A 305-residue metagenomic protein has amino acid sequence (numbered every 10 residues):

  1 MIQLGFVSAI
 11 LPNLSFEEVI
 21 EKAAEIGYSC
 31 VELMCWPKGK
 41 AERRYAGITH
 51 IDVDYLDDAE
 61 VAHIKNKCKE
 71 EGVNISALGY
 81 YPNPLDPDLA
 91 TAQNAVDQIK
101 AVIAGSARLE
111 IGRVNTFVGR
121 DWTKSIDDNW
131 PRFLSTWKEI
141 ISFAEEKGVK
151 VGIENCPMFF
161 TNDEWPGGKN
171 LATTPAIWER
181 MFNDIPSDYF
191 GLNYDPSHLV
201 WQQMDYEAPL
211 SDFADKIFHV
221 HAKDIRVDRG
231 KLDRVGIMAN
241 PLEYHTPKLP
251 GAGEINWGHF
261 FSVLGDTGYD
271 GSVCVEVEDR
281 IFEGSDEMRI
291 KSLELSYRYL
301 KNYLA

Functional and structural regions predicted by a protein language model:
M1-C30, C35-P37, K69, E110 (+2 more regions): Histidine-acidic metal/acid-base catalytic patches
M1-G5, I75-D86, R120, I237-N240: N-terminal small/glycine-rich loop or linker at the start of catalytic domains across soluble metabolic enzymes
S8-A9, V53-D54, A92, W130 (+3 more regions): A generic secondary-structure micro-motif detector that highlights 1-2 residue hydrophobic/ambivalent hotspots embedded
E18, A62-N74, P84-G191, W201 (+2 more regions): Active-site acidic/histidine proton-transfer and metal-coordination neighborhood in alpha/beta enzyme cores
S29-C35, N74-G79, V114-T116: Short, well-structured secondary-structure segments
M34-H63, K124: Glycine-rich, proline-tolerant flexible connector loops at the mouths of alpha/beta enzymes
C35-E42, P84, D121-T123, M158-F160 (+2 more regions): Conserved radical SAM core fold
Y80, F117-G119, E154-C156, P196 (+1 more regions): Short, well-ordered beta-to-alpha junction loops that form the rim of enzyme active sites and present histidine/acidic
